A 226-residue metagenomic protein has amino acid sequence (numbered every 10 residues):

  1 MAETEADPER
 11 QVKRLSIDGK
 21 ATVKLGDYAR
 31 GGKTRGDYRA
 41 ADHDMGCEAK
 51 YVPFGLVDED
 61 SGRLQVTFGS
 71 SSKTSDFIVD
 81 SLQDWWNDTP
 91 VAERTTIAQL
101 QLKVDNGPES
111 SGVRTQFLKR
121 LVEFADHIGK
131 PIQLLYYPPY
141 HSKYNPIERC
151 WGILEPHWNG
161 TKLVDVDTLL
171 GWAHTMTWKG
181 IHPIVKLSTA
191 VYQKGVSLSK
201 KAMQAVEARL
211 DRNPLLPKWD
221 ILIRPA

Functional and structural regions predicted by a protein language model:
M1-R35, R39: Charge-mixed, compositionally biased segments that are often intrinsically disordered regulatory tracts
E9-R10, E93-A98, H127-I132: Short helix-terminating capping/connector loops at secondary-structure junctions
L15-S16, Q99-N106, L134-P139, W172-A173: Extended hydrophobic secondary-structure segments that form protein cores and membrane-embedded regions
T22, R30, E48, K73-D80 (+3 more regions): C-terminal His-loop and adjacent cap/lid subdomain of alpha/beta-hydrolase
R39-K103, P108: Electropositive, glycine- and tryptophan-enriched low-complexity nucleic-acid-binding patches
G112, L134-P156: RNase H-like two-metal-ion nuclease catalytic core shared by retroviral integrases and related mobile-element nucleases
F117-Q133: Two-metal-ion acidic nuclease core segments, chiefly of the RNase H-like superfamily
G160-A226: C-terminal accessory extensions appended to soluble enzyme cores
